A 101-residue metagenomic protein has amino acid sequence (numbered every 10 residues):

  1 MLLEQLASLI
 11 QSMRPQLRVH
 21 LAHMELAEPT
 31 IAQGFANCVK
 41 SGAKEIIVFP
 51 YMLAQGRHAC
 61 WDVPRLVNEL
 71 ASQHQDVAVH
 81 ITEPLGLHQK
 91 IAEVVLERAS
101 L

Functional and structural regions predicted by a protein language model:
M1-L101: Active-site-proximal alpha-helix that buttresses catalytic centers in soluble enzyme cores
